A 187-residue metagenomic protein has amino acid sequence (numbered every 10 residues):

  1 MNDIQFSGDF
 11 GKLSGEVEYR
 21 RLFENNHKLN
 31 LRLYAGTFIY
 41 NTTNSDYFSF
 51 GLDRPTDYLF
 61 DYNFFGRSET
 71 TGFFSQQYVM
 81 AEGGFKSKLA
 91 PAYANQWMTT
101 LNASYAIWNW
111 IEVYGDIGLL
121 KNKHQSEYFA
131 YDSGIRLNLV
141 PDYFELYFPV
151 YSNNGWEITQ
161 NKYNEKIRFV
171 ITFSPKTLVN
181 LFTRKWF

Functional and structural regions predicted by a protein language model:
M1-A106, K123: C-terminal outer-membrane beta-barrel translocator/porin domains of Gram-negative envelope proteins and their
N2-I4, G15, L29-A35, I111-G115 (+3 more regions): Transmembrane beta-strands of outer-membrane beta-barrel proteins
L22-N26, A106-W110, V140-F144, K176-L178: Outer-membrane beta-barrel channels and translocator barrels
Y47-R54, Y128-A130, Y163-K166: Flexible, surface-exposed loop regions and adjacent strand-edge segments of Gram-negative outer-membrane beta-barrel
T99-S104, G115-I117, S133-N138: Conserved C-terminal beta-signal and adjacent last beta-strands/turns of outer-membrane beta-barrel proteins
D116-S126: C-terminal beta-barrel architecture of Gram-negative outer-membrane proteins
E127-I158: Strand-loop-strand
I135-F144, Y163-F187: Outer-membrane beta-barrel "beta-signal"
